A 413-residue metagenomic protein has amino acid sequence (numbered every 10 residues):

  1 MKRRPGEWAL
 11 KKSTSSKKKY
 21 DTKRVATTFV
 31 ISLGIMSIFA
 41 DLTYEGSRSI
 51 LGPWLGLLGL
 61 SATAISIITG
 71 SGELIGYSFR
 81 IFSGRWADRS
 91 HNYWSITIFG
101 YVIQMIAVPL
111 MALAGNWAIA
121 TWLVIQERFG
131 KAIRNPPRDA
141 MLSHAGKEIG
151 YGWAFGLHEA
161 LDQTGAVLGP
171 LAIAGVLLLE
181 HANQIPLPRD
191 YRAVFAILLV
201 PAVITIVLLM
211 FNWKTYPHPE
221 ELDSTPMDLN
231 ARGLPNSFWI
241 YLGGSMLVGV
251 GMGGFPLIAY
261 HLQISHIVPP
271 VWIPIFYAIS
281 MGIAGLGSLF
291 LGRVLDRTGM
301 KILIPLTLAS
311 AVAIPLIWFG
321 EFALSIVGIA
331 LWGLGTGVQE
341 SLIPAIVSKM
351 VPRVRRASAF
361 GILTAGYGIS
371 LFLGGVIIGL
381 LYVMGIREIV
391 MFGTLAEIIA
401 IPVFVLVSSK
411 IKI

Functional and structural regions predicted by a protein language model:
K19-L74, I240-P269, I273-F276: Helix-loop boundary and gating motifs at the non-cytosolic
Y44, Q126-R138, L331-I343: Core transmembrane helices of Major Facilitator Superfamily
P53, L57, L168-R189, L373-E388: Transmembrane alpha-helix termini and helix-breaking/packing motifs in multi-pass membrane transporters
F79-N92, L177, G287-G299, Y382: Helix-to-loop junctions at the C-terminal end of transmembrane segments in multipass secondary transporters
S95-L110, L199, K301-L316: Structural signature of the two symmetry-related core transmembrane helices
L123-T164, I346: Cytoplasmic helix-loop-helix junction between adjacent transmembrane helices in 12-TM secondary transporters
L199-E221, V403-S408: C-terminal membrane-cytosol helix-exit motif in multi-pass small-molecule transporters
G299-I343: C-terminal transmembrane helical hairpin of 12-TM major facilitator-type secondary transporters
